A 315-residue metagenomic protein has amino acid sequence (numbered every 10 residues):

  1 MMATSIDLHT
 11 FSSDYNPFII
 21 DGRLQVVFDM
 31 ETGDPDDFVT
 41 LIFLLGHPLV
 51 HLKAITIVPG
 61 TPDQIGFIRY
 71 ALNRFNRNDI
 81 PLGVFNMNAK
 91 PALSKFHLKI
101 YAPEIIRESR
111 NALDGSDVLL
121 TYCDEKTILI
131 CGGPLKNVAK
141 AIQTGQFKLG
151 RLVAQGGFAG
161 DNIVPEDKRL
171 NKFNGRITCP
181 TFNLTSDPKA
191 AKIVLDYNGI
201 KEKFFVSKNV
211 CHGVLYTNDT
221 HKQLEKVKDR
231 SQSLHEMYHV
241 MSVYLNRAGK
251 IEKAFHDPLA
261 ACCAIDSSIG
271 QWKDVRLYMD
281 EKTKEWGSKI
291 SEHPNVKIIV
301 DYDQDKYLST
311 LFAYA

Functional and structural regions predicted by a protein language model:
A3-L24, D63-D124, T283, S291-Y302 (+2 more regions): Metal-dependent C-N hydrolase catalytic cores
A3-L24, P35, V39-H51, F182-T185 (+2 more regions): Conformational coupling and interaction surfaces
T4-G66, Y70, R107-F205, C211: Active-site histidine-anchored catalytic micro-motif
A54-T56, L82-V84, R110, S231-E236: Short, surface-exposed, polar/charged, turn-prone segments marking secondary-structure boundaries
V58-P59, N86-N88, G160, H235-V240: Short C-terminal domain-edge/linker segments immediately following a structured domain
N88-A92, G160, C211-G213: A short acidic, often aromatic-flanked loop/helix-cap motif at beta-alpha or helix-coil junctions that lines enzyme
L93-F96, I142-Q143, I163-E166, Y216-D219: Short acidic, glycine/serine/threonine-rich loops at helix termini
I100-E108, I177, Y244-A248: Short glycine/proline- and acidic residue-enriched helix-loop micro-motifs that form flexible lids or anion-recognition
